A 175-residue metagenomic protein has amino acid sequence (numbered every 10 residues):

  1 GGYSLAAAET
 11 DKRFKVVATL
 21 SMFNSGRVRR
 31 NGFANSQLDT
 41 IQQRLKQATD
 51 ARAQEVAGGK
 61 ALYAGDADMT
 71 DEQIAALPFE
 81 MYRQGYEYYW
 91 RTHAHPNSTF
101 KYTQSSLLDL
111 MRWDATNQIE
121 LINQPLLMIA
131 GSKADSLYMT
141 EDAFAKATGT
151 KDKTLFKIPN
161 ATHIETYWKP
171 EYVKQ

Functional and structural regions predicted by a protein language model:
G1-S4, L126: Alpha/beta-hydrolase fold nucleophile elbow
Y3-Y88: Alpha/beta-hydrolase-fold enzymes
G32-F33, K101-Q118, Q124: Active-site nucleophile elbow and catalytic-triad environment of alpha/beta-hydrolase enzymes
M111-D114, A130-D142: Conserved alpha/beta-hydrolase "acid-adjacent" motif
I119-N123, K146-T150: Short, conserved loop/helix-junction motifs that constitute active-site signature segments in enzyme catalytic cores
I122, M128-A130: Short beta-strand/loop motif that positions the catalytic acidic residue of the alpha/beta-hydrolase fold
T148-I164: Catalytic histidine neighborhood in serine/cysteine hydrolases with alpha/beta-hydrolase-type architecture
A161-K174: Catalytic histidine-centered segment of alpha/beta-hydrolase-like enzymes
